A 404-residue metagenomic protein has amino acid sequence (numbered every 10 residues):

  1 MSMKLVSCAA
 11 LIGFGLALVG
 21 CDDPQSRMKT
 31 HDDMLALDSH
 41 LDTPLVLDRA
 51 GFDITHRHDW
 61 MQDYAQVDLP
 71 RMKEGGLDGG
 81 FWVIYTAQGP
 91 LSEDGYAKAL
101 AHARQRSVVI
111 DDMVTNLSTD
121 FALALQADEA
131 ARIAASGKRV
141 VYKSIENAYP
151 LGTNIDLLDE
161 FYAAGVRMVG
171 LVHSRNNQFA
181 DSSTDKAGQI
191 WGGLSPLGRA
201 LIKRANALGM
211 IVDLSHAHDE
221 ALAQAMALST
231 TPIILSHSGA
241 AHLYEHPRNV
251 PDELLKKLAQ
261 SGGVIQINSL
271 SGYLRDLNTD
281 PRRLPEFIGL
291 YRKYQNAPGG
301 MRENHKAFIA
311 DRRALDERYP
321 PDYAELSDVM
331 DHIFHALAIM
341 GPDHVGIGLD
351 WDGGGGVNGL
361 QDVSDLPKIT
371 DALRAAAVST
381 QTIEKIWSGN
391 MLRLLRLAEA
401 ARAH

Functional and structural regions predicted by a protein language model:
M1-A9: Bacterial N-terminal signal peptides that target proteins for export
C8-A17: Bacterial N-terminal signal peptides
C21-W191, E245-H404: N-terminal hydrophobic targeting/anchoring segments and the immediately downstream early-domain regions of hydrolases
H40-D42, H216, H237: Histidine-centered divalent metal-coordination motifs
N154-L158, A221-T231: Distinct, well-ordered alpha-helical segments
G192-A205, A225-I233: Alpha-helix-loop-beta-strand connector modules within alpha/beta enzyme cores
A200-L214, E220-A221, L254-Q260: Substrate-binding cleft of carbohydrate-active enzyme catalytic domains
N206-L208, S215-H218, N268, I383 (+1 more regions): Glycoside hydrolase catalytic-domain context in secreted enzymes
